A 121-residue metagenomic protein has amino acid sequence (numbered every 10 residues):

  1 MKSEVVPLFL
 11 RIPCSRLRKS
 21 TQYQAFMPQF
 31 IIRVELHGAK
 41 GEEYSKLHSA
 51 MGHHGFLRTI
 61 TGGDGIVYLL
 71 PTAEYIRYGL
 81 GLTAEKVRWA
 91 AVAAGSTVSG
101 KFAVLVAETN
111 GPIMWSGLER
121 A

Functional and structural regions predicted by a protein language model:
E4-V6: Acidic, Ala/Val/Gly-enriched low-complexity intrinsically disordered segments
I31-E35, E74: Short glycine-rich or small-residue beta-strand-to-loop segments that form or flank ligand, phosphate, metal/Fe-S
E35-E42: Short, surface-exposed ligand-recognition loops at beta-strand->loop->(often short) alpha-helix junctions that present
Y44-G63: Short, flexible N-terminal segments of the mature chain
L57-G100: Short, intrinsically disordered low-complexity segments
G95-W115: C-terminal structural segments of small proteins and small subunits
